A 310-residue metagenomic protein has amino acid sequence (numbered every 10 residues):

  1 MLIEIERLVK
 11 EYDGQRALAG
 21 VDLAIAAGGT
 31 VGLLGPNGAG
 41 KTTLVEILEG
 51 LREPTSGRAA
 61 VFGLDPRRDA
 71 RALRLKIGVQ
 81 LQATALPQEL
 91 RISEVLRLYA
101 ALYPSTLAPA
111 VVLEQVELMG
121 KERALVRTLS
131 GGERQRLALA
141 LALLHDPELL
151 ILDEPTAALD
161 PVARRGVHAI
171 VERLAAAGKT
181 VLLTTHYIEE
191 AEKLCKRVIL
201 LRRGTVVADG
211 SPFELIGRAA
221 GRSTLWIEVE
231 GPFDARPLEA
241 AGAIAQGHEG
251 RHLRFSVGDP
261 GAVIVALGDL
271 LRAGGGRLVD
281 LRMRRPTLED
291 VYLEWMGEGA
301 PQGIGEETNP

Functional and structural regions predicted by a protein language model:
M1-V9, E298-P310: ABC-family P-loop ATPase nucleotide-binding domain
I3, K10-R202, V207-A208: ABC transporter nucleotide-binding domains
A70, L96, L113, I216 (+2 more regions): A generic alpha-helix structural signal
G78, A100, P104, G217-G221 (+2 more regions): A generic structural signal for secondary-structure junctions that act as hinges or helix/strand caps at the edges
S105-V112, L200, G221, G297 (+2 more regions): Charged, solvent-exposed alpha-helical segments that act as regulatory interaction surfaces
H168-G258: ABC transporter nucleotide-binding domain
G221-E298, P310: Short, charged/small-residue-rich alpha-helical element at the C-terminal edge of ABC transporter nucleotide-binding
